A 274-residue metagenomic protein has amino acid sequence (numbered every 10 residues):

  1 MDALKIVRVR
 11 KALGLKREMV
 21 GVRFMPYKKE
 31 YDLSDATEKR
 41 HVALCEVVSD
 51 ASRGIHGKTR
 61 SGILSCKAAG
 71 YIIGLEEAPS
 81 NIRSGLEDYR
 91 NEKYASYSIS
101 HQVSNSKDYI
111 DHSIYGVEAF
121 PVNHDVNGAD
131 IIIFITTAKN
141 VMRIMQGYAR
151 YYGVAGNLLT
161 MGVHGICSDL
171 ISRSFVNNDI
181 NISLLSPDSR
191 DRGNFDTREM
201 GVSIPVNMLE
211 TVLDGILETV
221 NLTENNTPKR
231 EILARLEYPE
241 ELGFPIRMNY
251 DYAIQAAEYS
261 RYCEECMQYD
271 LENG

Functional and structural regions predicted by a protein language model:
A3-G274: Acidic, serine/proline-rich low-complexity intrinsically disordered regions
